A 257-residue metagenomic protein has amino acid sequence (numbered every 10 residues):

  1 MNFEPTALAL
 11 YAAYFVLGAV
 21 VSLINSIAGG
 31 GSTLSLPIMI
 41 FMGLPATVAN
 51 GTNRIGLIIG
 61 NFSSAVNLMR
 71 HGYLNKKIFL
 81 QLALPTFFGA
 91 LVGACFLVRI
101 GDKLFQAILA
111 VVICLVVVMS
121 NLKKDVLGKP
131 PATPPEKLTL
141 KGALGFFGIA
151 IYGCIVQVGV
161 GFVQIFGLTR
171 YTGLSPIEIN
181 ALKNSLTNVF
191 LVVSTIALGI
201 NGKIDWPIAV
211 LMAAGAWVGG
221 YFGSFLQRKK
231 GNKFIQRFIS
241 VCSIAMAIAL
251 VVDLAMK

Functional and structural regions predicted by a protein language model:
M1-P45, P130-N180, V210: Selected transmembrane alpha-helices and immediately adjacent juxtamembrane segments of polytopic inner-membrane
Y11, R54, L109-I113, V117 (+4 more regions): Residues within membrane-spanning alpha-helices of integral membrane proteins, especially the hydrophobic core/packing
L44-N53, K77-Q81, G173-N184: Membrane-interface alpha-helices at helix entry/exit sites of multi-pass transporters
G51-L104, L191-V241: Selective hydrophobic functional segments
S63-Y73, A110-P134, A247-K257: Transmembrane helix exit motif
K76-P85, L109, A132-L138, N180-L186 (+1 more regions): Cytoplasmic-side transmembrane-helix entry/capping segments in multi-pass membrane proteins
G148-V158, S194-G202, M246-K257: Hydrophobic alpha-helical transmembrane segments in multi-pass integral membrane proteins
